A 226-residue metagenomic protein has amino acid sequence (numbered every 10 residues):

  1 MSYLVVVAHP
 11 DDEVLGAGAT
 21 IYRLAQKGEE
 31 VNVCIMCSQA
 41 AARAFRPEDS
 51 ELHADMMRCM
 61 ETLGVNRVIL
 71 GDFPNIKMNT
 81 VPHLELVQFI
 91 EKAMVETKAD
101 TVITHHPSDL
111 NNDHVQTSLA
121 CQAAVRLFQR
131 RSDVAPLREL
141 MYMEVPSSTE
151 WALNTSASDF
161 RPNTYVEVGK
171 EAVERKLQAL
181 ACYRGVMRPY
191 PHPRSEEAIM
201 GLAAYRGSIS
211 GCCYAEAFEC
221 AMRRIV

Functional and structural regions predicted by a protein language model:
M1-L4, K27, P47-S50, E61 (+2 more regions): Metal-dependent de-N-acetylase/amidase catalytic core
S2-P47: ATP-dependent adenylation/pyrophosphate-handling site
A8, G71, H105: Catalytic metal- and UDP-sugar-binding loop of GT-A-like glycosyltransferases, i.e., residues flanking the conserved
D11, Q39, P74, P107-S108 (+1 more regions): Catalytic metal-binding/acid-base residues of hydrolase active sites
M36, E61-P74: A conserved beta-strand->alpha-helix junction
L52-M56: Generic hydrophobic, amphipathic alpha-helix propensity
K77: Conserved phosphate-binding/catalytic loop of the ribokinase/pfkB sugar-kinase fold
